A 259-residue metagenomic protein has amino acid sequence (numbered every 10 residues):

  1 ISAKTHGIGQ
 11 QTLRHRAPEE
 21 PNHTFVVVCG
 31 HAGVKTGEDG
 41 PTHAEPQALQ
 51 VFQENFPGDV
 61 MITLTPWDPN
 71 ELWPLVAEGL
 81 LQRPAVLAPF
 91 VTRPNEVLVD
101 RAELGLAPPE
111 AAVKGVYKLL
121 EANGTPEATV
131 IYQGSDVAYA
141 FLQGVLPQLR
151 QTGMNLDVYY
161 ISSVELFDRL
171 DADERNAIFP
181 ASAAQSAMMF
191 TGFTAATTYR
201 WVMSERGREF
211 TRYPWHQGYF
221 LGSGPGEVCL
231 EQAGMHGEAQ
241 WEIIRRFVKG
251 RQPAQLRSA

Functional and structural regions predicted by a protein language model:
I1-L13: Long, structured ligand/cofactor-binding scaffold of large enzymes
K4, W67-E71, F141: Short, glycine/acidic-rich beta->alpha junctions
H6-G9, P74, R83: A short alpha/beta connector and helix-capping loop motif
T12, E71-V76, D171-R175: Glycine-rich, charged/polar anion/phosphate-binding loops that engage phosphate groups from diverse ligands
E20-G58, I62-T63, G79-A259: Thiamine diphosphate
T65, E71-L75, L104: Acidic, glycine-rich A-domain
